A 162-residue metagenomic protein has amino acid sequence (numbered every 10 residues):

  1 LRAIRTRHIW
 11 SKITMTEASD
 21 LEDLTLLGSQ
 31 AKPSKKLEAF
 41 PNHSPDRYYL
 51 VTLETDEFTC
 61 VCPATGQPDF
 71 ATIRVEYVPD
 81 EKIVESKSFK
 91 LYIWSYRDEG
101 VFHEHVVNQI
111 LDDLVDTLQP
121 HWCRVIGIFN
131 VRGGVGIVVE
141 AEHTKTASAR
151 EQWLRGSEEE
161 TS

Functional and structural regions predicted by a protein language model:
R2-R7: Basic polycationic patches enriched in arginine
M15-S162: N-terminal intrinsically disordered, cationic/polar leader segments that include organellar targeting peptides
